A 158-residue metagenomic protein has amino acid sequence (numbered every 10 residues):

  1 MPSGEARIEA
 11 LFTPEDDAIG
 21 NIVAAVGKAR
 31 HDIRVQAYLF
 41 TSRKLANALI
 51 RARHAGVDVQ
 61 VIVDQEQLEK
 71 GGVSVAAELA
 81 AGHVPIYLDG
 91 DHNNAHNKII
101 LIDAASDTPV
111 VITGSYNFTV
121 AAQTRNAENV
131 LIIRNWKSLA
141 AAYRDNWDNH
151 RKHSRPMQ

Functional and structural regions predicted by a protein language model:
M1-A6, A10, A18-I19, K44-Q158: PLD/PLD-like phosphodiesterase catalytic module centered on the HKD motif
E9-P14, V35-Y38: Short, flexible loop segments at the rims of nucleotide/cofactor-binding pockets, characterized by
A18-D32: Secondary-structure "cap/kink" motif recognition
H31-R34, V110: Structural motif
I33-A37, Q60-V63: Active-site beta-strand/loop signature of hydrolases that rely on acidic residues for catalysis
